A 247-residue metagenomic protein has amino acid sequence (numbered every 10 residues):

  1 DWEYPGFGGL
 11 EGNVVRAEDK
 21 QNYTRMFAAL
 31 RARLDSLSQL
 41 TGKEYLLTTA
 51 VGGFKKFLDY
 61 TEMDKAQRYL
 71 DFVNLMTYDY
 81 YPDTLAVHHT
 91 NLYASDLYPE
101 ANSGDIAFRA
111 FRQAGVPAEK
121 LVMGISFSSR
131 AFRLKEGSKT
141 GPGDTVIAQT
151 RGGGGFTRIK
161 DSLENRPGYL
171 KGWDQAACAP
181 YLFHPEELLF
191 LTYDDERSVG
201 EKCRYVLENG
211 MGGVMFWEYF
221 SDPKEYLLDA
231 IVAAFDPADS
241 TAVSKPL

Functional and structural regions predicted by a protein language model:
D1-A32, S38-G53, N74, E186-L247: Active-site and adjacent substrate-binding regions of carbohydrate-active enzymes
E3-D161: Substrate-binding surface in catalytic domains of secreted glycosidases
M26, H88-E100, Y169-K171, L182 (+2 more regions): Generic preference for hydrophobic/aromatic residues in regular secondary structure cores
K55, D59-E62, D105, R112 (+4 more regions): Generic structural signal for short, flexible, solvent-exposed coil/loop and linker residues
Y81, I125-Y205, A233-L247: Glycan-binding loop/region signatures in secreted carbohydrate-active enzymes
